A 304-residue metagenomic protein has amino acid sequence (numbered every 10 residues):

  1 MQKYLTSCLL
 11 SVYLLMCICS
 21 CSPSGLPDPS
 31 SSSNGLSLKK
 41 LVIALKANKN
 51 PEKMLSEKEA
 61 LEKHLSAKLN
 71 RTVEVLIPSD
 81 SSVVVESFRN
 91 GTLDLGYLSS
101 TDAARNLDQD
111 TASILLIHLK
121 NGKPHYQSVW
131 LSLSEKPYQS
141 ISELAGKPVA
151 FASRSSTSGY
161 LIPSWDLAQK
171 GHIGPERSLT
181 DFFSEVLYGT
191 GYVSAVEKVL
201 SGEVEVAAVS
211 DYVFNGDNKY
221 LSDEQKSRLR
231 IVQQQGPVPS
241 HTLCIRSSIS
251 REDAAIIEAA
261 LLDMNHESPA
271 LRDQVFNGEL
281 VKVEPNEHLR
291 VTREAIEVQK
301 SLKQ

Functional and structural regions predicted by a protein language model:
C17-S20: C-terminal motif of bacterial Sec signal peptides marking the signal peptidase cleavage site
S22, G35-A44, K49-S66, V238 (+2 more regions): An extracytoplasmic/periplasmic, membrane-proximal ligand-sensing/linker region
P27-A104: Extracytoplasmic small-molecule ligand-binding "clamshell" domains of the periplasmic binding protein/Venus flytrap
L38-S66, P78, Y126-E197: Bilobed "Venus flytrap"/periplasmic-binding protein-like clamshell domains and structurally analogous long
P78, E86-E143, R154: Acidic, polar ligand-binding/catalytic clefts
S82-G96, Q109-D110, S142, V186-Y212: Short helices/loops that flank or line small-molecule/ion binding pockets
Y97-Q109, P163-Q169, E197-K226: A ligand-binding cleft/hinge motif common to bilobed small-molecule-binding domains
A112-K123, S184-E185, N218-P237: Short beta-strand->loop
